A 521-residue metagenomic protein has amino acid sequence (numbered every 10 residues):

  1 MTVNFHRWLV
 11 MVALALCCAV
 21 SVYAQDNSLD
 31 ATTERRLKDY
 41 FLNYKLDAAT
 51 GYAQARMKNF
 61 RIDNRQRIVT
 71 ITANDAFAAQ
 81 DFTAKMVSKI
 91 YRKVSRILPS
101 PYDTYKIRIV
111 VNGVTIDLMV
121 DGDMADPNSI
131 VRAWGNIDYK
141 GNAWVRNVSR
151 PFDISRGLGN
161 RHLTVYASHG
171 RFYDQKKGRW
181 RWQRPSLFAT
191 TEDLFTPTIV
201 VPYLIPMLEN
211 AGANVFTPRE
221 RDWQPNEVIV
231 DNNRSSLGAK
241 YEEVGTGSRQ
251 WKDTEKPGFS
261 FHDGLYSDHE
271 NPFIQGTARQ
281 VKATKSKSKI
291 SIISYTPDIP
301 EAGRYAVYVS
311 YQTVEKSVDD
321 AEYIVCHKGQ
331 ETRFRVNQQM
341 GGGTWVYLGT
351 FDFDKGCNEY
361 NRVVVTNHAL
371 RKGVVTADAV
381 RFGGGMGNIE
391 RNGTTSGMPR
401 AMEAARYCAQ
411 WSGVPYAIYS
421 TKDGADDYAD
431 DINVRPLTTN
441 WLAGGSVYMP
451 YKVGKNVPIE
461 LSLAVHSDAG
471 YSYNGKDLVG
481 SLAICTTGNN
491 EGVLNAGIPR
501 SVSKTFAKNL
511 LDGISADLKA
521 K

Functional and structural regions predicted by a protein language model:
Q25-Q66, G141-N142: N-proximal, solvent-exposed amphipathic alpha-helical segments enriched in charged/polar residues
S95-I130, V215: A short amphipathic beta-strand at an alpha->beta junction
F273-I299: Short beta-strands within extracellular/lumenal beta-sheet-rich domains
S291-E315: A short beta-strand element within beta-rich, extracytoplasmic domains of secreted/secretory-pathway proteins
T313-T332: Short, surface-exposed beta-strand/strand-loop-strand elements in extracellular ectodomains
H327-N358: Extracellular carbohydrate recognition and processing domains and analogous Trp-centered ligand-binding platforms
V363-V374: Short beta-strand-plus-loop segments that form exposed binding edges in beta-rich domains
A404-P499: Active-site microenvironments of hydrolase-like enzyme catalytic domains
